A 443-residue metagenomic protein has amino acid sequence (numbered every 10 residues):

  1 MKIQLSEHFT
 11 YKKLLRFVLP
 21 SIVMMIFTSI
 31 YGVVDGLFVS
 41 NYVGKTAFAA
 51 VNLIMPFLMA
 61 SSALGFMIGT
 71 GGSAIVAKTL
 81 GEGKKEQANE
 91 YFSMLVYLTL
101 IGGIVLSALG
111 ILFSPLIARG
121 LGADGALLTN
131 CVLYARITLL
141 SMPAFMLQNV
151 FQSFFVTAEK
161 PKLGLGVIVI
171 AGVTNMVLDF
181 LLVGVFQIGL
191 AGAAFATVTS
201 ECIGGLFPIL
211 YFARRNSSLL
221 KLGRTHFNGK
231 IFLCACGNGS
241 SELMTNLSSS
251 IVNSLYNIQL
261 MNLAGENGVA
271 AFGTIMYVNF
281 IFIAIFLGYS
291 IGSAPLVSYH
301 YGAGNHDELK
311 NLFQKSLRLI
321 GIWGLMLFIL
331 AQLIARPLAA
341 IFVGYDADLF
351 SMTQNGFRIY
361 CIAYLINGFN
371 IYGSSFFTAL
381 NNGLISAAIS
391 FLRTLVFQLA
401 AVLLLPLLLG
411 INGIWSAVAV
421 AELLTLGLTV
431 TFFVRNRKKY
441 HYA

Functional and structural regions predicted by a protein language model:
M1-V18, V76-P143, V185-S240, V297-A363 (+1 more regions): Short alpha-helical transmembrane segments in multi-pass integral membrane proteins
S6-V43, P56-G71, I75, T79 (+6 more regions): N-terminal transmembrane alpha-helices
R16-D35, I137, A171, S200-G204 (+4 more regions): Transmembrane helical elements of multi-pass membrane transporters/channels
S21-S29, F66, L98-S107, S141-M146 (+8 more regions): Hydrophobic alpha-helical transmembrane segments in multi-pass membrane proteins
I30-F48, A118-G125, L181-I188, L247-Y277 (+4 more regions): Helix-terminus/linker motif at the lipid-water interface of multi-pass membrane proteins
V33-G36, A108, L116, V150-F154 (+7 more regions): Alpha-helical transmembrane segments of multipass membrane proteins
F48-A108, F145-G164, A271-A335, N367-I389: Small-residue-rich hydrophobic transmembrane alpha-helices
G69, I137-V156, V167-N175, A193-L206 (+5 more regions): Short runs within selected transmembrane alpha-helices of multi-pass transporters and secretion channels
